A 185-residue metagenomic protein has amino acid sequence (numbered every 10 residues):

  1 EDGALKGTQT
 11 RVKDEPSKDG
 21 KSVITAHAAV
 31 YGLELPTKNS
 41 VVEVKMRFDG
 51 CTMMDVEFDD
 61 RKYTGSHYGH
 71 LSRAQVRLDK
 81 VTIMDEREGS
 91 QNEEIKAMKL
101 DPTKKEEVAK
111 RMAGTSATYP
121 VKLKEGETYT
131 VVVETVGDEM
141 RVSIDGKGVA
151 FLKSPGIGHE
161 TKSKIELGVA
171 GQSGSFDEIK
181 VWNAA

Functional and structural regions predicted by a protein language model:
E1, V76, T135-G137: Generic beta-strand structural signal
D2, N39, F151, D177-E178: Extracellular/lumenal ectodomain signal focusing on beta-strand-rich modules and carbohydrate-recognition contexts
Q9-P102: Secretory/extracellular carbohydrate-interaction modules and structurally similar beta-sandwich "look-alikes"
A28-L35, A117-L123, I165-E166: Beta-strand-rich interaction surfaces with strong enrichment in secreted/lumenal proteins
V42-V44, G126-I144: Short tryptophan-centered beta-strand motifs in secreted/extracellular beta-sheet-rich domains of glycan-recognition
S90-V132: Short, aromatic/His-centered strand-loop micro-motif at the edge of beta-sheets
E94-A97, D101, I157-A185: Ligand-recognition surfaces built from glycine- and aromatic
D138, S143-I165: Short, solvent-exposed beta-strand-to-loop segments that form ligand-recognition rims of beta-rich domains
